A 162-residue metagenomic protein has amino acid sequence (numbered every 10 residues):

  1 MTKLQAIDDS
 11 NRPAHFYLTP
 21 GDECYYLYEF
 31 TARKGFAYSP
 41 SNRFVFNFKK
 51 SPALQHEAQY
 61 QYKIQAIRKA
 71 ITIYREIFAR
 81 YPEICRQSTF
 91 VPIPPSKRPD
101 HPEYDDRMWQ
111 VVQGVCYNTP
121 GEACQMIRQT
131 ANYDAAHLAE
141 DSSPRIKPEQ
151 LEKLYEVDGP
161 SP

Functional and structural regions predicted by a protein language model:
T2-I84, T89, K97-P102, R128-P162: Active-site-facing substrate-recognition patch
Y104-Q110: Charged helix-capping and loop-helix junction motifs
Q110-V111, N118-A123: Long, charge-dense
